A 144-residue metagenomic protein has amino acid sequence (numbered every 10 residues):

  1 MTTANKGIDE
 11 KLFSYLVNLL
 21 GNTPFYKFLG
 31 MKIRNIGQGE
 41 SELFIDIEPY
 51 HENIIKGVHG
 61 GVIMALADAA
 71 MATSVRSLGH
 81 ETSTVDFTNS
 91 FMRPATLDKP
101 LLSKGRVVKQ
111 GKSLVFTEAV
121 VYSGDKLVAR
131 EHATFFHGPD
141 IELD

Functional and structural regions predicted by a protein language model:
M1-D144: Terminal targeting signals and extreme-terminal segments of soluble enzymes
